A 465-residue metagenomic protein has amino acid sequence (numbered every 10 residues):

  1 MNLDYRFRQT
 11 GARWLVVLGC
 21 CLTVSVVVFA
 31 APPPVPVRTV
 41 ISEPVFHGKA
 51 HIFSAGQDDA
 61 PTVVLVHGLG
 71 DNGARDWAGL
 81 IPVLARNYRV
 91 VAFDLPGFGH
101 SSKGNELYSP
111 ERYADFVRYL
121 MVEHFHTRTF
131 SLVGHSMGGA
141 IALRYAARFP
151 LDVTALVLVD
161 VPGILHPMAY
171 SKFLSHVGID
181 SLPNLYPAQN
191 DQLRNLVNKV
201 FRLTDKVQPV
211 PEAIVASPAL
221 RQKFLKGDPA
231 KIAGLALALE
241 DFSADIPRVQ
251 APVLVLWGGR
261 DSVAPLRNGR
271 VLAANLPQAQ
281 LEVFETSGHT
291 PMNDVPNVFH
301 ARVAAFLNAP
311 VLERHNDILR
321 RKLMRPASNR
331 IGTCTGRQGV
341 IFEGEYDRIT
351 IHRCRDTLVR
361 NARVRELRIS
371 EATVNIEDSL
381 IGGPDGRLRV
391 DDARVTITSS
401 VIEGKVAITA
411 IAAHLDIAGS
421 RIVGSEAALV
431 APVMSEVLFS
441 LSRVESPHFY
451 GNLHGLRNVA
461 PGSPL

Functional and structural regions predicted by a protein language model:
N2-L15, G19-V64, R86-Y88, Y119 (+2 more regions): Alpha/beta-hydrolase fold catalytic core
A55-H100: Conserved HGGG/HGGXW glycine-rich cap/lid loop of the alpha/beta-hydrolase fold
A92-V133: Active-site loop/oxyanion-hole signature of alpha/beta-hydrolase fold enzymes
A147, L156-Q189: Flexible "cap/lid" loop of the alpha/beta hydrolase fold
T154, L312-L465: Extracellular beta-rich repeat passengers
P167-F173, Y186-R248: Conserved alpha/beta-hydrolase catalytic His-Asp/Glu region
V249, V255-W257, D261: Short beta-strand/loop motif that positions the catalytic acidic residue of the alpha/beta-hydrolase fold
S287-H300: Catalytic histidine-centered segment of alpha/beta-hydrolase-like enzymes
